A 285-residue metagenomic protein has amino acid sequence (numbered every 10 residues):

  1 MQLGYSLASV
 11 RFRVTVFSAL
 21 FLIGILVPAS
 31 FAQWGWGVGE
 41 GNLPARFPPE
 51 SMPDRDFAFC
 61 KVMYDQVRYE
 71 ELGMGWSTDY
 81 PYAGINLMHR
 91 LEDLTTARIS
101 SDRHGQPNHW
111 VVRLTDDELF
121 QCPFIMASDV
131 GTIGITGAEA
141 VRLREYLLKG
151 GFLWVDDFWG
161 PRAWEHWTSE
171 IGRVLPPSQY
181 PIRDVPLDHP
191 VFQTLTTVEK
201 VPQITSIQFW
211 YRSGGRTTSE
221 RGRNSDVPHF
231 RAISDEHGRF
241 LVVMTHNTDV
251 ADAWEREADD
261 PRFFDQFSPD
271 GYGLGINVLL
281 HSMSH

Functional and structural regions predicted by a protein language model:
M1-F12: N-terminal secretory signal peptides that target proteins for export/translocation
T15-A29: Bacterial N-terminal signal peptides
F31-F124, V130-G131, D249-H285: Aromatic-Pro/Gly-enriched surface loop or interdomain linker that acts as a lid/target-recognition segment
Q33, G39-L43, V67-E71, A163-E255 (+1 more regions): An acidic, glycine-rich "communication" segment
E50-R55, D116-Q121, Y146-L148, P176 (+1 more regions): Extracellular/periplasmic catalytic domains that process cell-envelope and extracellular macromolecules
F59, L119-H166: Short alpha-beta junction capping motif
G84-M88, A140, R144, W164-T168 (+2 more regions): Extracytoplasmic/secreted envelope proteins and their assembly/folding machinery, especially bacterial periplasmic
A97-V111, V155-G160, Q179-D188: Surface-exposed patches in mature extracellular/periplasmic domains of secreted proteins
